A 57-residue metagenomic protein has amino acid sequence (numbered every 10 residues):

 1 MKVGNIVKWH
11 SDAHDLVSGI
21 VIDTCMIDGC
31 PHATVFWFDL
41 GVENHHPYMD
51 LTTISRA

Functional and structural regions predicted by a protein language model:
K2-R56: Basic/aromatic-rich interaction segments and small domains that mediate binding to polyanionic partners
